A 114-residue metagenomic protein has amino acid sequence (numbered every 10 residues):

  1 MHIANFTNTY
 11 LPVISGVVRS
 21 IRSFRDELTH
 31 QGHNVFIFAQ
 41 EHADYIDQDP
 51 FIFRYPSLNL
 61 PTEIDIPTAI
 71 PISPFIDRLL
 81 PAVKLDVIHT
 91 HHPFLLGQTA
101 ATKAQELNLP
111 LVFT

Functional and structural regions predicted by a protein language model:
M1-P56, V83: N-terminal subdomain of nucleotide-sugar transferases
I3, V87, A104-T114: Active-site proximal beta-strand in glycosyltransferases
N8, H92-P93: Short, well-ordered beta-to-alpha junction loops that form the rim of enzyme active sites and present histidine/acidic
P12, R19, P71, F94-L95: Residue-level recognition of alpha-helix initiation/capping sites
H33, H89-H92: Histidine-centered active-site/metal-ligand motif
F38, T90-H91, T114: Structural motif
F51-P56, I70, E106-N108: Short, hinge-like loop/turn segments at secondary-structure boundaries
P61-V87, L95-T102, E106: An amphipathic, basic-hydrophobic alpha-helix
